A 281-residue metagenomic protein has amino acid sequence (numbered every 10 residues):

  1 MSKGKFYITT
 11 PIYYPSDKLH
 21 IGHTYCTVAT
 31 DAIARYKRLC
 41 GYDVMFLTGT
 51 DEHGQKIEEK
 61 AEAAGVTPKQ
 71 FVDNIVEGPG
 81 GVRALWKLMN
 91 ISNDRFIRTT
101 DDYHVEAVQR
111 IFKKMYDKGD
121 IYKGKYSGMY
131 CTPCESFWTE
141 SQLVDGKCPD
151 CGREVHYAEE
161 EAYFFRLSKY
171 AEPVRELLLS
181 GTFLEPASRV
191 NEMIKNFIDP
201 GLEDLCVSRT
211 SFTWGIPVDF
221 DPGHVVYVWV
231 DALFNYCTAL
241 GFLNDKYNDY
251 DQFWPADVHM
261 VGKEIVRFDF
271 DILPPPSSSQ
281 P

Functional and structural regions predicted by a protein language model:
M1-T48, Y103-A107, Y157-P281: Structured secondary-structure scaffolds
S2-F183: N-terminal, positively charged nucleic-acid-binding surface of large information/translation enzymes
